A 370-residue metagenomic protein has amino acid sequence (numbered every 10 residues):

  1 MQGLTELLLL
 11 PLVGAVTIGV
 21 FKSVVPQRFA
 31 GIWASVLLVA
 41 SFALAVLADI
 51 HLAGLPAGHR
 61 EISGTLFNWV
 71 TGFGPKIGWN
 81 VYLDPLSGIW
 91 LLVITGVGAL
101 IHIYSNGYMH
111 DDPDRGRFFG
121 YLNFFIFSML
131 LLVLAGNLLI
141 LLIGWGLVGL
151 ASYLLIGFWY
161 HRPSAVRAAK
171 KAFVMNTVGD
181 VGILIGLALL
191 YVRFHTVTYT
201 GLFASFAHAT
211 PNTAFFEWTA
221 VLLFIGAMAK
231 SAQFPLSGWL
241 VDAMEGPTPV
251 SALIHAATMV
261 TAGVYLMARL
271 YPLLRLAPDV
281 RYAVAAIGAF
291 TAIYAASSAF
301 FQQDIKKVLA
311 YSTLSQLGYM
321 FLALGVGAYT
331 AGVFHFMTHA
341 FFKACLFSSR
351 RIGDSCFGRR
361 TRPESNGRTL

Functional and structural regions predicted by a protein language model:
M1-L370: ...captures the hydrophobic TM-helix bundle architecture rather than a specific catalytic motif, and can also fire on
